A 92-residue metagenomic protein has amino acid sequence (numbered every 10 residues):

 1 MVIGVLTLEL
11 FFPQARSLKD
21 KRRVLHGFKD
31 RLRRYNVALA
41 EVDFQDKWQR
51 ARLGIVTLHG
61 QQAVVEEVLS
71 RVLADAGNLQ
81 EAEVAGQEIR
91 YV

Functional and structural regions predicted by a protein language model:
V2-Q14: Short glycine-/aliphatic-rich beta-strand segments at the starts of folded cytosolic domains
I3, A40-Q61: Short, charge-patterned binding micro-sites
S17, V37-A40, V65: Amphipathic alpha-helical assembly/interaction segments
K21: C-terminal binding/interaction regions
N36-D43, A85-G86: A short linear hydrophobic-aromatic micro-motif
T57-V92: C-terminal structural segments of small proteins and small subunits
